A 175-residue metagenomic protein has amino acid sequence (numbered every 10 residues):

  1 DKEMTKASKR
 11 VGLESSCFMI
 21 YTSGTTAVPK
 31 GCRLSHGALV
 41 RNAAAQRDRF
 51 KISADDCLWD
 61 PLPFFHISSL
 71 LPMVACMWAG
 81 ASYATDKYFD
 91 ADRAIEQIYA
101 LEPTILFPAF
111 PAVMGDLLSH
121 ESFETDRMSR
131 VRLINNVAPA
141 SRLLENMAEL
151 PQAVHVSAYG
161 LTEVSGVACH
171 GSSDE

Functional and structural regions predicted by a protein language model:
K2-Y21, V28, K51-C57: Conserved pre-ATP/AMP-binding loop-to-beta segment of ANL
S8, I20, D92-I95, Y99 (+1 more regions): Short hydrophobic/charged patches on amphipathic alpha-helices used for structural packing and interfaces
E14, H36-G37, L62, L101: Structural detector for helix-capping/boundary residues
S15, K87, F110-P111: Helix N-cap/beta->alpha junction signal
S16, T22-T25, L58, F64 (+4 more regions): Conserved S/T- and glycine-rich ATP-binding loop of Class I adenylate-forming
K30-R33, D60, S82-F89, V156: Short beta-strand->loop structural element characteristic of the AMP-binding/adenylate-forming
V40-C57, F65-I105, S119-H120: Conserved AMP-binding/adenylation subdomain of ANL enzymes
W78, P103-A109, G115-E175: Gly/Ser/Thr-rich phosphate-binding loop
